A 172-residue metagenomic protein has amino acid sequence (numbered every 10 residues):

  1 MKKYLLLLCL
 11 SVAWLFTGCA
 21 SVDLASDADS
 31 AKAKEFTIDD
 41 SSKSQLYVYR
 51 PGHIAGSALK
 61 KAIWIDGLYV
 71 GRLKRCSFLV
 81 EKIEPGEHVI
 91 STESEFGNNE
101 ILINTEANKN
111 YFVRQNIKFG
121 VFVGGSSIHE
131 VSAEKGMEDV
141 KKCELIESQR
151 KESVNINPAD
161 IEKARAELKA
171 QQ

Functional and structural regions predicted by a protein language model:
M1-L8: Bacterial N-terminal signal peptides that target proteins for export
S11-V12: Repetitive helical segments and hydrophobic/amphipathic motifs
C19-Q172: Short loop/turn and low-complexity linker motifs enriched in small/turn-promoting residues
